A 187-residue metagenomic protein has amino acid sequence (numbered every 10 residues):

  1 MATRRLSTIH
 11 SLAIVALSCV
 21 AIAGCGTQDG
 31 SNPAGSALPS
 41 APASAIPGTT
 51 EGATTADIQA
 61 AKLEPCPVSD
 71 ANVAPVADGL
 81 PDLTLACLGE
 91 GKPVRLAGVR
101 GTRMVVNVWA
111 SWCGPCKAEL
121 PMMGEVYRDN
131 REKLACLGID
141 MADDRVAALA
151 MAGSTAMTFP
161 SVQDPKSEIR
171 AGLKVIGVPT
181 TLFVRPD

Functional and structural regions predicted by a protein language model:
M1-A86: N-terminal targeting signals for export/organelle localization
P75-A77, L83-M104: A short beta-strand-turn-helix
L83, V94, V108-W109, M151 (+2 more regions): Conserved hydrophobic/aromatic "anchor" residues that stabilize well-ordered secondary structure elements
V94-K117, M123, C136: Short active-site neighborhood of thiol/selenol oxidoreductases, capturing the structured segment around
L96, V146-L149: Acidic helix N-cap motif at the loop->helix transition within catalytic regions of sugar-transfer enzymes
E132-A147, M157-S167: Thiol-based oxidoreductase modules, predominantly thioredoxin-like and allied folds used for disulfide exchange
A150-M157, Q163-D187: Thiol/disulfide oxidoreductase modules built on the thioredoxin-like
